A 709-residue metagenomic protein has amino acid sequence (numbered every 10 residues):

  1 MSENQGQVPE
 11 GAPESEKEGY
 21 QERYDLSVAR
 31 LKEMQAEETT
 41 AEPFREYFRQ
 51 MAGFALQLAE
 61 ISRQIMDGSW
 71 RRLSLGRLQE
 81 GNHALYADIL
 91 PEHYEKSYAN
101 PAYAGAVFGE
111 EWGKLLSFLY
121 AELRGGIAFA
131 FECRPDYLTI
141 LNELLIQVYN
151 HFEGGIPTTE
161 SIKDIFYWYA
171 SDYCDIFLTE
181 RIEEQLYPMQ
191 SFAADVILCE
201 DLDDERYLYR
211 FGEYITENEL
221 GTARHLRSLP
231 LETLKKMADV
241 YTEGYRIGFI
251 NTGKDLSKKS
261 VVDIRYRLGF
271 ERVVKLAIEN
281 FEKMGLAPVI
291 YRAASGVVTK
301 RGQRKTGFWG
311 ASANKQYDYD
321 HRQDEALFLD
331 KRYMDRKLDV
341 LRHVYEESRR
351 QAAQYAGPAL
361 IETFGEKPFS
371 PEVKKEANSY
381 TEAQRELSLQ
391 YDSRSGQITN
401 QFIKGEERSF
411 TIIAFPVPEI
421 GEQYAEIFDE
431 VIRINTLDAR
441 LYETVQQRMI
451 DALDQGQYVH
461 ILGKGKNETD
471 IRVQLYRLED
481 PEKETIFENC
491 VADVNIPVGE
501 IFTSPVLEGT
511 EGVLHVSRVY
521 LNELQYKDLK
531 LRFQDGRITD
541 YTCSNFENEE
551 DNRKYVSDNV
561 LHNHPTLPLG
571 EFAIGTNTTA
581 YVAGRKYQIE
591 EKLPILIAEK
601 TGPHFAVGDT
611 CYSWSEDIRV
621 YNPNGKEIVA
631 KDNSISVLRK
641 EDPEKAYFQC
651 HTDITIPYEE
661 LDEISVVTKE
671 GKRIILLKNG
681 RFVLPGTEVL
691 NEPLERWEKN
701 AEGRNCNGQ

Functional and structural regions predicted by a protein language model:
S2-E508, L677-Q709: Active-site bordering "gate/hinge" segments that shape substrate access to catalytic or cofactor-binding pockets
G269, E366-P368, V417, K466-E468 (+8 more regions): Short, glycine-/Ser/Thr-/acidic-enriched flexible segments
E372-K375, E422-E426, Q474, E484-I486 (+4 more regions): A short secondary-structure junction signal
Q397, V445-Q447, V498-I501, L514-V519 (+3 more regions): Glycine-rich, charged/polar anion/phosphate-binding loops that engage phosphate groups from diverse ligands
V506-H564: Long, well-ordered mid-to-C-terminal structural blocks that present hydrophobic/aromatic surfaces
G509-E511, Y526-D528, D535-I538, L567-E571 (+3 more regions): Active-site lining segments that contact anionic ligands and/or coordinate catalytic metals
Y541-E616: Dual-mode signal for accessory low-complexity, basic/Gly-rich regions
N624-Q709: Extended hydrophobic packing segments that form well-structured cores
